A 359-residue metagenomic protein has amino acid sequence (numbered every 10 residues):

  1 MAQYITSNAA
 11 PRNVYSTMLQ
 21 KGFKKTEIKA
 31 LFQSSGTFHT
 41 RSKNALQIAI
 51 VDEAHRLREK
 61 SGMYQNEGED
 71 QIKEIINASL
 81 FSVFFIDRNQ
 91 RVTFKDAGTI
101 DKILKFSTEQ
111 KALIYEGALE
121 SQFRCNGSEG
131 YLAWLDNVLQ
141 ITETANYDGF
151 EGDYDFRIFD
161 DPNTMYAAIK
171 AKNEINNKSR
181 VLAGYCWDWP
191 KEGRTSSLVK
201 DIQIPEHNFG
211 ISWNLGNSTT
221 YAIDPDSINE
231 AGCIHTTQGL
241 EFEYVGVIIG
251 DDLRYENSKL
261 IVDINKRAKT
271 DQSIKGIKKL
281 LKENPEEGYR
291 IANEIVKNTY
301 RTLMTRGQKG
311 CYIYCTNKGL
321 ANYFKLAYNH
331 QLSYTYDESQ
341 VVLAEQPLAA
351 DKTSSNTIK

Functional and structural regions predicted by a protein language model:
A2-G22, S35-S42: AAA+/P-loop NTPase substrate/partner-engagement loops
M18-F23, M63-E67, V92-K105, A133-D136 (+4 more regions): Short secondary-structure boundary/capping segments
K21-N77, N229-G232: Conserved RecA-like ASCE ATPase "motif II neighborhood" in helicase/translocase motors
I48-D52, V83, L182, G246-I248: Structural motif
I50-I114, A118: Signature of the SF2 helicase/ATPase Hel1-core->accessory helical subdomain module
V83, S227-D337: C-terminal accessory regions
T93, A97, Y115-Y131, T142-Y255: Conserved helicase/translocase motor-coupling segment
Y334-K359: Acidic, low-complexity intrinsically disordered tails
